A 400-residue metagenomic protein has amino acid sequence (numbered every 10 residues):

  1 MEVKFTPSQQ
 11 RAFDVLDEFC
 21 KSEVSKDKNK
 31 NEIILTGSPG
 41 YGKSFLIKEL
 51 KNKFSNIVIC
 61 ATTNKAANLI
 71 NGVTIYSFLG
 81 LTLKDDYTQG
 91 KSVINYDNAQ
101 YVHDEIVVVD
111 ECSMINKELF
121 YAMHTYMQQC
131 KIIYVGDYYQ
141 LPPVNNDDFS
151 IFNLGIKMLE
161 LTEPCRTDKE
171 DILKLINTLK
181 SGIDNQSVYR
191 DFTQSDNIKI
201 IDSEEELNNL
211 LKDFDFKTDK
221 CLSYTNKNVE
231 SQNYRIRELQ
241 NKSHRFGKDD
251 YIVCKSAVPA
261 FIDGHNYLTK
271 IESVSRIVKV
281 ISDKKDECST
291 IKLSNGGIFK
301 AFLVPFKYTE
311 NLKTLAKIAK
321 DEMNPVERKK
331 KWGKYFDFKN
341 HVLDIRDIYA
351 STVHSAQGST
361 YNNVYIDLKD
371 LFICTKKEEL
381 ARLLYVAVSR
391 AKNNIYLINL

Functional and structural regions predicted by a protein language model:
M1-L400: Conserved ATP-binding/catalytic motifs of P-loop helicase motor domains
